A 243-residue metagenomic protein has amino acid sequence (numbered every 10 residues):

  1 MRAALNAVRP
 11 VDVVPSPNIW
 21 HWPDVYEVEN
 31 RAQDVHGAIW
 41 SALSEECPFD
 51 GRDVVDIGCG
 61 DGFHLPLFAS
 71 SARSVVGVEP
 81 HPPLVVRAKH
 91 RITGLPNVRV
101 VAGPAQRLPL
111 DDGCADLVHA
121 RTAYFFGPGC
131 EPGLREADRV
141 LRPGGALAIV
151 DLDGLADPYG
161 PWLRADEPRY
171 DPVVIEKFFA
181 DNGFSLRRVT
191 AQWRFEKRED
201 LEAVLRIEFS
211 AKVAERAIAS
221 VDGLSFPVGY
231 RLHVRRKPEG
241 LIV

Functional and structural regions predicted by a protein language model:
M1-D50, F63-L67, E208: Conserved class I S-adenosyl-L-methionine
G51-R52, G113: Nucleotide donor/acceptor-binding cores
V55, D61-R107: Class I SAM-dependent methyltransferase SAM/SAH-binding core
D61, A180, S185-V243: Conserved Class I S-adenosyl-L-methionine
Q106-L117: A short acidic, Gly/Pro-enriched loop at the edge of an enzyme's catalytic core that lines a small-molecule cofactor
D116-C130: A short SAM/SAH-binding and catalytic strip from SAM-dependent methyltransferases
E131-P143: A short glycine-rich, Lys/Arg-flanked "PGG" loop and its adjoining helix->strand segment in the class I
A146-K177: Conserved class I S-adenosyl-L-methionine
